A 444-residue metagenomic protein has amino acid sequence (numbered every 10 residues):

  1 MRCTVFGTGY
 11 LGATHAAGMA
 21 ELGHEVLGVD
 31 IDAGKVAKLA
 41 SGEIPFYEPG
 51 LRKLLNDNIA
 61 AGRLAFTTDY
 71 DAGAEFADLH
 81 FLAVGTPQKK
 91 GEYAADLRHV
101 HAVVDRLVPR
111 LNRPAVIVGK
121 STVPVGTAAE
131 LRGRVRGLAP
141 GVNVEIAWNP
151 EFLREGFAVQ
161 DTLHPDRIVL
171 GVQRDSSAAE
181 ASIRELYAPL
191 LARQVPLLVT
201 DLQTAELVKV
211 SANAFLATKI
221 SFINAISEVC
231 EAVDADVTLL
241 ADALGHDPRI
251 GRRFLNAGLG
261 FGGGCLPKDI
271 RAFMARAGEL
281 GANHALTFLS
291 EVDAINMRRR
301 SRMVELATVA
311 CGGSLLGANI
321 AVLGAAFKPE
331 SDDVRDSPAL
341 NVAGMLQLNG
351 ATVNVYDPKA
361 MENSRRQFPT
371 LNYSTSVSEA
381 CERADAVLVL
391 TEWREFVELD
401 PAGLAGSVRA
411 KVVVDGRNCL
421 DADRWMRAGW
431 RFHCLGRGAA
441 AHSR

Functional and structural regions predicted by a protein language model:
M1-R444: Structural/interface elements that position substrates and couple domains in central-metabolism enzymes
